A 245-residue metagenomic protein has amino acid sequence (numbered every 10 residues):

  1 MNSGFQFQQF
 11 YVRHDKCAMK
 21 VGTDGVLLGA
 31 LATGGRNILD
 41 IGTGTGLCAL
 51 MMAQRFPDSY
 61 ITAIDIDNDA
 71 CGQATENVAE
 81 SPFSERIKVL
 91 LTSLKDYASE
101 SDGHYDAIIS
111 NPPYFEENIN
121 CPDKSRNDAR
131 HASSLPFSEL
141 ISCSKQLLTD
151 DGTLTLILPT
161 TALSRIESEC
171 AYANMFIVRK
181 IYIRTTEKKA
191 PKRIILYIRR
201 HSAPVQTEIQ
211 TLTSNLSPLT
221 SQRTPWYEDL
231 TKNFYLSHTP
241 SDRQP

Functional and structural regions predicted by a protein language model:
M1-G34: Class I SAM-dependent transferase core
Q9, D58-Y60, S84-R86, D151 (+1 more regions): A generic structural signal for alpha->beta connector loops
R13, T62, K88-L90, V178-I181: General small-molecule cofactor/ligand-binding pocket signal
C17, L135-P191: Conserved Class I SAM-dependent methyltransferase catalytic core
L27-S101, A107-C121: Conserved SAM/SAH cofactor-binding pocket of Class I
G29, K124-N127, Y172-A173: Glycine-rich, phosphate-binding/catalytic loops in enzymes
P112-E139: Mobile active-site "lid"/loop adjacent to the S-adenosyl-L-methionine
A190-P245: SAM/dcSAM-binding transferase cores
